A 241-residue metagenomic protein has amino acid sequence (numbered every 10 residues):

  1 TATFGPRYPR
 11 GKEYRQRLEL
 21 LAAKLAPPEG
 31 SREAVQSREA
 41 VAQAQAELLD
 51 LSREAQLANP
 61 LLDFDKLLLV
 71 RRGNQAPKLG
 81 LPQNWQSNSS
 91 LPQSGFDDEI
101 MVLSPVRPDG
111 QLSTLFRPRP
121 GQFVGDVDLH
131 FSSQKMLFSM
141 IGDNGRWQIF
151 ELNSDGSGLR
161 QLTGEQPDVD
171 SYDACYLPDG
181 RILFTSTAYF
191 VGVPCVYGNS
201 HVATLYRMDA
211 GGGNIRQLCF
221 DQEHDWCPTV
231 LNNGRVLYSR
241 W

Functional and structural regions predicted by a protein language model:
A2-T114: Long amphipathic alpha-helical scaffold segments
D63, F96, F123-G125, S132 (+4 more regions): Beta-rich catalytic cores
F64-D65, S132-Q134, D179-R181, N233-G234: Short coil/turn segments that connect the beta-strands within blades of beta-propeller domains
L69-G95, I141, R146, F184-H201 (+1 more regions): Short, conserved, GDST-rich strand-edge loop motifs in beta-rich repeat architectures
D98-S104, F150-D155, N199-G212: Beta-propeller blade signature
P108-Q122, N153-D170, D209-E223: Multi-bladed beta-propeller domains
H130-S132, C175-L177, D221, L231: Structural WD40 beta-propeller signal
F220-W241: Beta-propeller domains
